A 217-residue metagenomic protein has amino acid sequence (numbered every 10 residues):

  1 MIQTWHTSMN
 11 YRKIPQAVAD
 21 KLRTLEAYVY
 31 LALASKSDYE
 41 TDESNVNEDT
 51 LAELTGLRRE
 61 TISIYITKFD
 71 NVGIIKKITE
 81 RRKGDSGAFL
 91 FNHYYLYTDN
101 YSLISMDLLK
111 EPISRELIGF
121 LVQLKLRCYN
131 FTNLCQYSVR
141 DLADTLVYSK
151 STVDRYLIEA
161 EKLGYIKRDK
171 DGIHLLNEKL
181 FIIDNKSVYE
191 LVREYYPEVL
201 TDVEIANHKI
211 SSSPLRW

Functional and structural regions predicted by a protein language model:
M1-A19, H93-I113, E159-W217: Long, low-complexity, charge-rich intrinsically disordered regions
M1-T50, L54, D70-K76, R81-R140: Short recognition helix of helix-turn-helix/winged-helix DNA-binding domains
Y30-L33, L51-A52, I62, I66 (+3 more regions): Fold-core signature of tandem repeat domains
E43-S44, T61, L134, T152 (+1 more regions): Short, surface-exposed helix-loop/turn micro-motifs enriched in polar/charged residues
L57-N71, Y148-K162: Short amphipathic alpha-helical interaction segments
I66-I78, K167-L176: Long, charge-rich low-complexity segments
T79, S86-G87, K125, L146 (+1 more regions): A short, hydrophobic/aromatic-rich structural module that often spans a beta strand with its adjoining loop
L134, V139-D141, T145-T152, Y156-E159 (+1 more regions): Append "and, occasionally, other polyanion-binding protein interfaces
